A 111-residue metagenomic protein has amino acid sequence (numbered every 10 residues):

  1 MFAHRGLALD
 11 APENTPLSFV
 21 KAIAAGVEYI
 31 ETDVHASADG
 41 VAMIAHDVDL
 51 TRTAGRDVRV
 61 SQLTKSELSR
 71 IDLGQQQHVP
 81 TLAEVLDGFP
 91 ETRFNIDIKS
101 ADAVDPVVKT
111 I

Functional and structural regions predicted by a protein language model:
M1-I111: Phosphate-group recognition and catalysis centered on beta-loop-alpha active-site segments
